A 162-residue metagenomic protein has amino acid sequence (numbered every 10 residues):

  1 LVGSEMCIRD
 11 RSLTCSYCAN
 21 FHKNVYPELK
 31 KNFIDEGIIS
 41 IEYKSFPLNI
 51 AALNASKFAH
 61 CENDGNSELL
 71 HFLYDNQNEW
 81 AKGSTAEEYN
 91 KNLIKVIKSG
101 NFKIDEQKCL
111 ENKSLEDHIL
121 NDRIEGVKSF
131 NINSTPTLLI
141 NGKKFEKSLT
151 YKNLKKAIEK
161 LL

Functional and structural regions predicted by a protein language model:
L1-I8: Short, small-residue-biased leader/transition segments that mark boundaries at the very start of proteins
E5, C18-F21, V96-N101: A broad, low-specificity signal for short, low-complexity segments enriched in glycine/proline and polar/charged
I8, S16-A19, E62: Sequence contexts marking disulfide-bonded cysteines in secreted/extracellular proteins
R11-Y17, P47, S134: Short pre-active-site segment immediately N-terminal to redox-active cysteine/selenocysteine motifs in thiol-based
A19-I34: Typically the conserved alpha-helix immediately C-terminal to a functionally engaged Cys/Sec in thioredoxin-like
G37-I39: A generic structural motif
E42-K44: General small-molecule cofactor/ligand-binding pocket signal
P47-T135, L139-K152, K156-L162: Cysteine-centric redox/oxidoreductase cores and disulfide-bonded domains
